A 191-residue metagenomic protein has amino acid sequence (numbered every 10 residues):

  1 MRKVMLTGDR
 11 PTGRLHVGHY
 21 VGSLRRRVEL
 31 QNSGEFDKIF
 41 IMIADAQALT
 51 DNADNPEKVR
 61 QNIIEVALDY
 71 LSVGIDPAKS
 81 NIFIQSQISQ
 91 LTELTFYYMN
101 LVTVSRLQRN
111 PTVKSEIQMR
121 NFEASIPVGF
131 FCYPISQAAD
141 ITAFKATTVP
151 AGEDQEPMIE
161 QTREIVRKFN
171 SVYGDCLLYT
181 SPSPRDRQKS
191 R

Functional and structural regions predicted by a protein language model:
R2-A139: N-terminal Rossmann-like or analogous alpha/beta NTP/dinucleotide-binding catalytic cores that position adenine
V113-S115, M119-I165, F169, Y173: Internal, conserved structured core segments that host functional sites
C176: Substrate/ligand-engaging "lid" and interaction regions
Y179-P184: Conserved small/polar residues in nucleotide/adenosyl-binding loops
